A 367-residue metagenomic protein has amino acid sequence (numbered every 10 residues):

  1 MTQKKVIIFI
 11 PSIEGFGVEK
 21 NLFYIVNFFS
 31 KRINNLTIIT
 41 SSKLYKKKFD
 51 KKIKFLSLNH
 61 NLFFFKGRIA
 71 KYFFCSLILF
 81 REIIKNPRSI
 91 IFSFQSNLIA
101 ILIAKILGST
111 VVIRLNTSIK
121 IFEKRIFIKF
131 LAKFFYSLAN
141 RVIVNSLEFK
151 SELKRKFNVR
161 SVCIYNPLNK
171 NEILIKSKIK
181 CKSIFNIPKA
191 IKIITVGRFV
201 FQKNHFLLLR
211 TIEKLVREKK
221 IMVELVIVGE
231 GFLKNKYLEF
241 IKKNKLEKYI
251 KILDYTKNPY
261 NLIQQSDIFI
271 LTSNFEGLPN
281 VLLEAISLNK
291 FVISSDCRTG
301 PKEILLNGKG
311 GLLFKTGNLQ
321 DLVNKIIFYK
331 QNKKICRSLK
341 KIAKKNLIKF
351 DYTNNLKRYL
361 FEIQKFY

Functional and structural regions predicted by a protein language model:
I8-G67, F149-K154, F232-L233: N-terminal strand-loop element at the rim of the active site of nucleotide-sugar-dependent glycosyltransferases
F16-Y24, I191, T195-R217, F232-L238: A conserved mid-protein helix/loop that constitutes part of the nucleotide-sugar donor-binding site
F92-I99, L115-N116: Short His-centered aromatic/hydrophobic patch
E148, P167: Carbohydrate-associated surface elements
Y255, N274: Aromatic "clamp/platform" in nucleotide-sugar-dependent glycosyltransferases that forms part of the donor/acceptor
F291-S295: Short hydrophobic beta-strand element within catalytic cores of glycosyltransferases and related nucleotide-activated
L306-L319, I327-K333: Conserved acidic donor-binding segment of nucleotide-sugar-dependent glycosyltransferases
D321, F328, I335-K349: A short, well-ordered alpha-helix in the C-terminal region of glycosyltransferases
